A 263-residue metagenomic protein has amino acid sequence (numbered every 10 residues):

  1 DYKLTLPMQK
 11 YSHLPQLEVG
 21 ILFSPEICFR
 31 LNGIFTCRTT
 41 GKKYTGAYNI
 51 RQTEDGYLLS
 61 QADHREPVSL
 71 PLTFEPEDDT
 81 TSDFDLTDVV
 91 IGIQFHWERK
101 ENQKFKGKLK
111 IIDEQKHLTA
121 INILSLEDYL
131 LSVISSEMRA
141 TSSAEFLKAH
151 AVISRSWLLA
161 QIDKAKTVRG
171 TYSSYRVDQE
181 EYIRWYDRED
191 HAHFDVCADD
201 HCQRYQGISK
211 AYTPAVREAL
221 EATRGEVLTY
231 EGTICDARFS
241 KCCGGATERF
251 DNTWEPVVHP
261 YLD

Functional and structural regions predicted by a protein language model:
D1-D263: Conserved, single-site charged/polar hotspot
